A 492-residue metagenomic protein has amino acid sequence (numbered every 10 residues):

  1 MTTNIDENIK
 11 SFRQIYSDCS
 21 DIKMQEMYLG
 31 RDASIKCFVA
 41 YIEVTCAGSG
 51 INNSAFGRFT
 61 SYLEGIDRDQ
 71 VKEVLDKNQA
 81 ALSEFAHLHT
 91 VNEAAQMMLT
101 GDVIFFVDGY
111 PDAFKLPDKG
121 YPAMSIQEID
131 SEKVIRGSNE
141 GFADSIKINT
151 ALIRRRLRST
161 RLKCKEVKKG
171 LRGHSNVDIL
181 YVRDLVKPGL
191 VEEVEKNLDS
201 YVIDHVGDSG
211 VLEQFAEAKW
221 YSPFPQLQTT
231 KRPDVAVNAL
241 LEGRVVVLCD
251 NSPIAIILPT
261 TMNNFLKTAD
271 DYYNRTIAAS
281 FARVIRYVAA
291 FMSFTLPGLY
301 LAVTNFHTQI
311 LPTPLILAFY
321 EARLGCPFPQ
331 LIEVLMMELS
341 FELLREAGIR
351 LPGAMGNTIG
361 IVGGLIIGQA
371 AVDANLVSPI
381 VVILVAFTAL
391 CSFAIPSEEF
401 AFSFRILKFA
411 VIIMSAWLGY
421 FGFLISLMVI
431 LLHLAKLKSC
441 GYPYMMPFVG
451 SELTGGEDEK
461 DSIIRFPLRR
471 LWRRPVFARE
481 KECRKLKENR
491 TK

Functional and structural regions predicted by a protein language model:
M1-T295, Q309, T313, L434-K492: Membrane-embedded alpha-helical signal segments
L299, P312-A318, A322-K492: Generic detector of multi-pass transmembrane helix bundles and their immediately adjacent loops in polytopic membrane
